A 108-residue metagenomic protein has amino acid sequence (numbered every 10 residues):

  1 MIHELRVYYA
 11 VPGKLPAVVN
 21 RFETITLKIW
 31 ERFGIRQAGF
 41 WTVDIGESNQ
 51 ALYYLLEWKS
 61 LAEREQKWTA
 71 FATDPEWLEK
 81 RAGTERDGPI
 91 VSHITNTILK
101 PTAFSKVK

Functional and structural regions predicted by a protein language model:
H3, V7, W41-T42, S48-L61: Accessory recognition modules or surfaces
H3, Y9-A10, I35, E47-Q50 (+1 more regions): Long, low-complexity, Ser/Thr/Gly/Pro-rich intrinsically disordered segments that act as flexible linkers and assembly
P16-A38, W58-T97: An amphipathic, aromatic/His-enriched active-site/gating alpha helix that lines ligand/cofactor pockets
E23-I25, S48-Y53, T73-D74, K106: Hydrophobic alpha-helical segments
Y53-Q66, F104-K108: A broadly tuned preference for mixed-charge, low-complexity surface segments
